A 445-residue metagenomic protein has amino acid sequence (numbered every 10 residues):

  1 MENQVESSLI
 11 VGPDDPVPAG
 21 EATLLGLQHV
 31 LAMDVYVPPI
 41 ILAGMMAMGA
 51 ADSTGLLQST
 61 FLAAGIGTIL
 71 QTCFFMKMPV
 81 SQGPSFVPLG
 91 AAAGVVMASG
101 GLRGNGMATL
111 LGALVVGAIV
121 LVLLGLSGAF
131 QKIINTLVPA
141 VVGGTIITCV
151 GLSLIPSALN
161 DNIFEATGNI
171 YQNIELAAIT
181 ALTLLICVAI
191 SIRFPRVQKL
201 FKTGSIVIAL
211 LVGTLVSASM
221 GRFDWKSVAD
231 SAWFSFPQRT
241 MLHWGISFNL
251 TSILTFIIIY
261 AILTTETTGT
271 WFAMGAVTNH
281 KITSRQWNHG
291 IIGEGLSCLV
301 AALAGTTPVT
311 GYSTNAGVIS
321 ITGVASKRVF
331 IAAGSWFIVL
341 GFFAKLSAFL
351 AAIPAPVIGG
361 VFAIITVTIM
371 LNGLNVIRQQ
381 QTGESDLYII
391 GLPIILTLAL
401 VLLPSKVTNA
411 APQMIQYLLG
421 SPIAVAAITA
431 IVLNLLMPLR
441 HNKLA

Functional and structural regions predicted by a protein language model:
M1-P79, V87-L102: N-terminal signal-anchor module of multipass membrane proteins
M1-T23, W225-M241, V432-A445: Intrinsically disordered, low-complexity non-transmembrane regions of multi-pass membrane transporters
Q4-V5, V35-P39, A43, L182-F194 (+5 more regions): Juxtamembrane interface elements at the cytosolic ends of transmembrane helices in multi-pass membrane proteins
I10-V11, V17, P39, A43-F74 (+1 more regions): Membrane-embedded helical hairpins/re-entrant loop segments and their flanking transmembrane helices within multi-pass
D14, I66-M78, L121-N135, L185-V197 (+3 more regions): C-terminal ends of transmembrane helices
G20-V35, Y171-L184, T203-S205, A209 (+3 more regions): Hydrophobic, membrane-embedded alpha-helices of multi-pass small-molecule transporters
M76-L89, I134-G143, L200-V207, R285 (+3 more regions): Short, non-helical or kinked segments that cap or interrupt transmembrane helices
L102-F223, V339-A445: Membrane-embedded alpha-helical modules
